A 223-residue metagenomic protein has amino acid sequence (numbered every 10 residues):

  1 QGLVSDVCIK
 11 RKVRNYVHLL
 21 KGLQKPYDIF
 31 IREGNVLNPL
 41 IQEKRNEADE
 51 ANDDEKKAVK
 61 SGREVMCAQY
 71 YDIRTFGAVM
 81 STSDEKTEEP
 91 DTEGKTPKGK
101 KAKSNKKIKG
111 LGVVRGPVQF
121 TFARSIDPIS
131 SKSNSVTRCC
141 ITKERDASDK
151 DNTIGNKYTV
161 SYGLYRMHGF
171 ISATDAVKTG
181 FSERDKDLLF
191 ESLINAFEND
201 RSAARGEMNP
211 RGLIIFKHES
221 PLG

Functional and structural regions predicted by a protein language model:
Q1-G223: RNA-binding basic/glycine-rich loop and surface signature characteristic of RAMP-family CRISPR effectors
